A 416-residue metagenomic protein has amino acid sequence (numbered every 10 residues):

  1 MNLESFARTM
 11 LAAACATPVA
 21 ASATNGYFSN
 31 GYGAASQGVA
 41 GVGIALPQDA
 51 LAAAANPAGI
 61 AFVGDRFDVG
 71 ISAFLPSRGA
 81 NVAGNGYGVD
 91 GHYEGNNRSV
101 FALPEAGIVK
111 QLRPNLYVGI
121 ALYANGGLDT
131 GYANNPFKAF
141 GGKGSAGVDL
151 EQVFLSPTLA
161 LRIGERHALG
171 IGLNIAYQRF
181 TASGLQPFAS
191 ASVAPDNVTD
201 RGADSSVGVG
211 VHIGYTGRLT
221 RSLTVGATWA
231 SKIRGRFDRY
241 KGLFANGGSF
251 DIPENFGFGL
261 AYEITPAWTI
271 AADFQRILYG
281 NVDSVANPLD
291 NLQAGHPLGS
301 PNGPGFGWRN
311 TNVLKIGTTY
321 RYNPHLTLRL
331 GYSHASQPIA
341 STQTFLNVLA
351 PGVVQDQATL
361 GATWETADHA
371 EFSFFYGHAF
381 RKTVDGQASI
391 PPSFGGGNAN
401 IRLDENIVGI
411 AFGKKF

Functional and structural regions predicted by a protein language model:
M1-S22: Gram-negative bacterial Sec-dependent N-terminal signal peptides
T9, A45-P47, L155: Short hydrophobic "helix-edge" motifs at membrane interfaces and signal-peptide entry regions
T24-Q37, A83, Y87-G88, Y93 (+1 more regions): Outer-membrane beta-barrel porins/channels
Y27-G43, A61-G79: Transmembrane beta-strand segments of Gram-negative outer membrane beta-barrel proteins
V42-D49, H92-N96: Asp/Glu-centered strand-loop micro-motifs enriched in Gly/Pro and often flanked by an aromatic residue
I44-L46, L51-D65, I108-R113, I163: Outer-membrane beta-barrel pore proteins
A45, F74-S77, I233, F380: Active-site/binding-pocket entry motifs
